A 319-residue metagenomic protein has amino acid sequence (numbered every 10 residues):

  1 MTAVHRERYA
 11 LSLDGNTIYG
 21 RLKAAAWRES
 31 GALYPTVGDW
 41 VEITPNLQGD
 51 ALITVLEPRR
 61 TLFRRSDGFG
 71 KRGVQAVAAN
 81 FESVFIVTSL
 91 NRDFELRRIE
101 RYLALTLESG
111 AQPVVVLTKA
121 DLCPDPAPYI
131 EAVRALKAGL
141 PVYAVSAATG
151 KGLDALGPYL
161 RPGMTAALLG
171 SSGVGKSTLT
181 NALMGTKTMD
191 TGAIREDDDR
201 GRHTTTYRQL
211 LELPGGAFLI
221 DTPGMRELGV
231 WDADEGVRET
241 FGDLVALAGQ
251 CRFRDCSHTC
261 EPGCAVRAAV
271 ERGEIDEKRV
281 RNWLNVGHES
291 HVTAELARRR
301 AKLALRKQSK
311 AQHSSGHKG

Functional and structural regions predicted by a protein language model:
E7-L11: Short aromatic-glycine-enriched beta-strand elements
T17-A26, L52: A short macromolecule-binding patch
A24, S30-L47, E57-N80, A111-P113 (+3 more regions): Helix-rich effector regions associated with P-loop NTPase G domains
V41, L52, R72, A79-F81 (+1 more regions): Switch/coupling subdomain of P-loop NTPase systems
P45-A51, L90-R92, S172: Short, charged beta-turn/beta-strand-edge "cap" motif at the junction between a beta-strand and an adjacent loop
I86-S89, V116-T118: Conserved beta-strand segments of the P-loop GTPase G domain that flank and frequently precede/overlap
Q112, K119-V174: Canonical P-loop GTPase G-domain recognition
S172, S177-T178, A182: Walker A/P-loop
